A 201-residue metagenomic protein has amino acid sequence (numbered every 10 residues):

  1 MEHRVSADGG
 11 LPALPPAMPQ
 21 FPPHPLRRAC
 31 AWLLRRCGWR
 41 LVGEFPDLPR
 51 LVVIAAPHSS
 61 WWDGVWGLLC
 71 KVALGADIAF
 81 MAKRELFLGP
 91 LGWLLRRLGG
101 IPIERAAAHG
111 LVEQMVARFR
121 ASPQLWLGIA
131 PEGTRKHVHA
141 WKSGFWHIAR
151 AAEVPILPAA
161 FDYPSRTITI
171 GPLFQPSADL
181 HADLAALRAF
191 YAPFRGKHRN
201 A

Functional and structural regions predicted by a protein language model:
E2-V42: Extreme N-terminal tail/first-helix region
P19, R35-P193, H198-A201: Soluble catalytic domains of membrane acyltransferases
